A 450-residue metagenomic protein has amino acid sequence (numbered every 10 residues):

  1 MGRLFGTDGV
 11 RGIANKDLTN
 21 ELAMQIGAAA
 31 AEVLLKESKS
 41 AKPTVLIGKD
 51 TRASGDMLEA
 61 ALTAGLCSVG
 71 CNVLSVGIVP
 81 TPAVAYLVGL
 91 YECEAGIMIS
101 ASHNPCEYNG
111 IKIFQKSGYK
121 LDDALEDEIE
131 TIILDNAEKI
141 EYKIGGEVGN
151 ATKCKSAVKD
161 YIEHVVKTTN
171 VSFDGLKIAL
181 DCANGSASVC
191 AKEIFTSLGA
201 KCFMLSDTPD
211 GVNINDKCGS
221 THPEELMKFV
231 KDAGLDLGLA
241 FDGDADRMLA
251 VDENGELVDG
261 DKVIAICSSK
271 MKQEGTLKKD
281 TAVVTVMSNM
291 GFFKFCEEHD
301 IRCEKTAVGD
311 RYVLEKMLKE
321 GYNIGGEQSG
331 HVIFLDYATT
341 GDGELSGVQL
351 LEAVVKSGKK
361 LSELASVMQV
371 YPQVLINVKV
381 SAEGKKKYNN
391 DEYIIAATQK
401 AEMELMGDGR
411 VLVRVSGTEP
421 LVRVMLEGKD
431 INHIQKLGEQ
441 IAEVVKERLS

Functional and structural regions predicted by a protein language model:
M1-A64, S68-V69, A151-I178, K385-N390: An N-terminal, well-structured beta->alpha segment
D8, I47, V84, I97 (+11 more regions): Buried hydrophobic positions in well-ordered alpha/beta secondary-structure cores of metabolic enzymes
I13, N109-A233: Gly/Ser/Thr-enriched, mixed-charge loops and adjacent short helices that form phosphate/oxyanion-binding elements
E32, K36, T44-Y108, E193-V251: N-terminal small/polar loop signature for handling phosphorylated ligands or for N-terminal nucleophile
S40-D50, L74, K177-A179, D280-V286 (+1 more regions): Short glycine-rich phosphate-binding loop at a beta-alpha junction
D122, M204-L205, E256-G275, G343-A353 (+1 more regions): Gly/Ser/Thr-rich active-site loops/lids in small-molecule metabolic enzymes that frequently grip phosphoryl groups
L125-I162, K167, E253-G326, I333-F334: Proline/glycine-rich low-complexity loops and linkers
L237, E274-S450: Phosphate-binding and adjacent anionic-ligand microenvironments
